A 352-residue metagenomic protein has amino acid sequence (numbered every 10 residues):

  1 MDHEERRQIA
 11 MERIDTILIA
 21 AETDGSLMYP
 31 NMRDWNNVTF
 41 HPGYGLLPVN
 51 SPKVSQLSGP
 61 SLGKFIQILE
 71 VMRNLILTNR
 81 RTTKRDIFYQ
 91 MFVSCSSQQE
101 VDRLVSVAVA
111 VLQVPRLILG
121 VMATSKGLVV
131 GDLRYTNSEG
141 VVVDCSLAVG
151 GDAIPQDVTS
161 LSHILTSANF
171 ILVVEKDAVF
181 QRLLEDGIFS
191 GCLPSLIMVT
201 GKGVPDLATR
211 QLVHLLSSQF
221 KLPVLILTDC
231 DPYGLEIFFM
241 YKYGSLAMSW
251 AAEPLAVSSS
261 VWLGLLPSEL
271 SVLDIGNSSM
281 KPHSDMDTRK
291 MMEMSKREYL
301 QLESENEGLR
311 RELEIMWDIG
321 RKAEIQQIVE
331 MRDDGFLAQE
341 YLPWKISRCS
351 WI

Functional and structural regions predicted by a protein language model:
M1-L225, P232-I352: Nucleic-acid enzyme cleavage-core boundary/entry regions
